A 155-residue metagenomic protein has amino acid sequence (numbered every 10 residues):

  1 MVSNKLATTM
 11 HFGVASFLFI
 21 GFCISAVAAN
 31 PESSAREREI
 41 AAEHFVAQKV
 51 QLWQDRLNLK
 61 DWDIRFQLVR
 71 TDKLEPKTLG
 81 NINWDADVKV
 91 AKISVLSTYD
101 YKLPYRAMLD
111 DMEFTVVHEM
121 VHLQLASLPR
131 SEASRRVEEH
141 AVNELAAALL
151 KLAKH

Functional and structural regions predicted by a protein language model:
V2-L6, M10-G13, F17-A86, D100-A107: A metal-dependent hydrolase signature that marks the N-terminal structural subdomain at the beginning of catalytic folds
F45-Q48, L52, D111, T115 (+1 more regions): Extracytoplasmic/secreted proteins, especially bacterial periplasmic and envelope-associated proteins
Q54, Q124-L125, A146: Amphipathic alpha-helical interface segments used for dimerization/assembly
I64-F66, I93, V117: Hydrophobic beta-strand residues in large extracellular and virion-surface proteins
T71-L79, H118, A141, L145-L149: Short alpha-helical interface elements
K77-D111, L123-S127, S134, A141: Active-site scaffold of zinc-dependent metalloenzymes
T115, E119-L123: Catalytic glutamate of the conserved HExxH
L128, E132-H155: Post-HExxH zinc-binding segment in Zn-dependent metallohydrolases
